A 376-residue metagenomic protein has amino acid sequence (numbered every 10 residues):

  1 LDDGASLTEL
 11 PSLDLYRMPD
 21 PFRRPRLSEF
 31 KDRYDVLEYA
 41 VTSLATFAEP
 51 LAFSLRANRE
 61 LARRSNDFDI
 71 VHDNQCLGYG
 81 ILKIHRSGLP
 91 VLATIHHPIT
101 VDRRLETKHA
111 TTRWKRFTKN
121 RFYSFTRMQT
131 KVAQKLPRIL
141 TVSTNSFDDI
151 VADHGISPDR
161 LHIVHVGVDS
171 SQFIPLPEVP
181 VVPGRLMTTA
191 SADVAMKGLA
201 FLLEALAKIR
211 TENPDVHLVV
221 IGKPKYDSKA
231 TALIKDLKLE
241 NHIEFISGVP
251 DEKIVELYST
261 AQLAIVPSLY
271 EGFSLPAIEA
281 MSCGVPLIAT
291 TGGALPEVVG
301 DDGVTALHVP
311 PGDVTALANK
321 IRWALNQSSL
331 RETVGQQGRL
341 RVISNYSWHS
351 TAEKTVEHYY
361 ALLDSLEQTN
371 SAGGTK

Functional and structural regions predicted by a protein language model:
R59-A62, I99, R116-I139: Membrane-proximal helix-turn-helix segments that form the acceptor-binding/catalytic region of lipid-linked
N145, G167: Carbohydrate-associated surface elements
P177-L206, V219: Conserved donor-binding/catalytic core segment of Leloir-type glycosyltransferases
A230-V249: Nucleotide-activated donor-binding/catalytic signature segment of Leloir-type glycosyltransferases, i.e., the conserved
G248-V249, E256-A261: Short alpha-helical donor nucleotide-sugar binding micro-motif in glycosyltransferases
L269: Aromatic "clamp/platform" in nucleotide-sugar-dependent glycosyltransferases that forms part of the donor/acceptor
P286-A289: Short hydrophobic beta-strand element within catalytic cores of glycosyltransferases and related nucleotide-activated
D301-D302, A306-V314, W323-S328: Conserved acidic donor-binding segment of nucleotide-sugar-dependent glycosyltransferases
